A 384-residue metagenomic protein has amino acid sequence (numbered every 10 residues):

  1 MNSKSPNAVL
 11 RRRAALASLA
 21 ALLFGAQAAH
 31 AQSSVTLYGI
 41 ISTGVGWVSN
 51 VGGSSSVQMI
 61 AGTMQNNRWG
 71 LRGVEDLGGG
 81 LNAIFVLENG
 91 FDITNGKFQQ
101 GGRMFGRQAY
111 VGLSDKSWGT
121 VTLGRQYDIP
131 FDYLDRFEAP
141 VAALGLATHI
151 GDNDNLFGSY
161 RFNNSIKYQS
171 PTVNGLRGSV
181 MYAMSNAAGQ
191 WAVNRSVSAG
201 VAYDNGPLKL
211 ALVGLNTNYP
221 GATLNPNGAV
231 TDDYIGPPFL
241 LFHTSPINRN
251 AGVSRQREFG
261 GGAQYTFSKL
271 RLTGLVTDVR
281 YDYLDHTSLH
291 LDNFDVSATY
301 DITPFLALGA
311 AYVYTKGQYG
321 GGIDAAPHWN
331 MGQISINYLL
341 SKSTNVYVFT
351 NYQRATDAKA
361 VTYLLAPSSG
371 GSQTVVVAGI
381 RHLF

Functional and structural regions predicted by a protein language model:
Q27-A31: Sec/Tat signal peptide C-region and signal peptidase I cleavage site
Q32-G46, V57-S185, V193-N216: Outer membrane beta-barrel
T43-S49, N89-I93, Y127-I129, Y182-N186 (+7 more regions): Transmembrane beta-strands of outer-membrane beta-barrel pores
S56-T63, Q99-R103, L156-F157, A188-R195 (+5 more regions): Replace "Gram-negative outer membrane beta-barrel proteins" with "bacterial and organellar outer membrane beta-barrel
G70-R72, Y110-L113, K167-Q169, G200-A202 (+5 more regions): Outer-membrane beta-barrel architecture
L81, G119-V121, G175-G178, P207-L212 (+3 more regions): Repeated loop/turn-to-beta-strand initiation elements of outer-membrane beta-barrel proteins
G200-Q333: Detector for outer-membrane/organellar transmembrane beta-barrel domains, recognizing the amphipathic beta-strand
Y338-L340, G371-F384: Outer-membrane beta-barrel "beta-signal"
